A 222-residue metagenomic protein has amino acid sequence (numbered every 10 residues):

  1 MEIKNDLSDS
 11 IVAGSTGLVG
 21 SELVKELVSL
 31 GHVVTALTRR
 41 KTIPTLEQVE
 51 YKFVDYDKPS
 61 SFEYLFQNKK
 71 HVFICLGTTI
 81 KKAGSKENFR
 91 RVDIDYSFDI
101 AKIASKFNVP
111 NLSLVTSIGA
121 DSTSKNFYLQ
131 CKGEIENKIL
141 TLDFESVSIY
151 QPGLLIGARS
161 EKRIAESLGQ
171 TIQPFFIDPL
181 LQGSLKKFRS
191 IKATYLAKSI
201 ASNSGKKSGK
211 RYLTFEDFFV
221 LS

Functional and structural regions predicted by a protein language model:
M1-L7: A short, basic/flexible loop-to-alpha-helix module at the beginning of a structural domain
L7-L30: N-terminal Rossmann NAD(P)H-binding glycine-rich loop of SDR-like oxidoreductase domains
D9, K70-H71, N111: Structural motif
L18, V33, L37-T38, K86 (+3 more regions): Conserved Rossmann-fold NAD(P)-dependent oxidoreductase catalytic core, especially the SDR/UDP-sugar
S21-L23, L46, A83-S85, T123-K125 (+1 more regions): Short glycine-/acidic-enriched loop or helix-start segments at secondary-structure transitions that form or flank
I43-D99, I103-K106, D121, S204: NAD(P)H-binding glycine-rich loop region in Rossmannoid oxidoreductase-like domains and their noncatalytic homologs
S122-R211, L221-S222: Oxidoreductase cofactor-interface core, primarily capturing Rossmann-like NAD(P)-dependent enzymes
T214-E216: Charged, structured surface patches that assemble and position nucleic-acid processing machinery
